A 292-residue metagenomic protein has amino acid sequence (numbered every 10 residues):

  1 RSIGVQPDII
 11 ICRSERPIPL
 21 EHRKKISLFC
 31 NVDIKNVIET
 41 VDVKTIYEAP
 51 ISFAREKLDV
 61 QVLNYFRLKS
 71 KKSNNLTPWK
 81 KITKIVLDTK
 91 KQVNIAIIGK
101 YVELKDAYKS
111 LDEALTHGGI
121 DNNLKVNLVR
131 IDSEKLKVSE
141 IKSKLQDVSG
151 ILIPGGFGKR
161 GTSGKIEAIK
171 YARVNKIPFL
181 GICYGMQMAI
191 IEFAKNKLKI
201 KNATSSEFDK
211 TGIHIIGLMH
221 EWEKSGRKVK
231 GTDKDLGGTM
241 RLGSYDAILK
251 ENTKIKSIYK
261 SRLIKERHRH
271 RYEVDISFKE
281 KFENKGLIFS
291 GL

Functional and structural regions predicted by a protein language model:
R1-L292: N-terminal beta1-alpha1 cap of cysteine-dependent amidohydrolase-like domains
